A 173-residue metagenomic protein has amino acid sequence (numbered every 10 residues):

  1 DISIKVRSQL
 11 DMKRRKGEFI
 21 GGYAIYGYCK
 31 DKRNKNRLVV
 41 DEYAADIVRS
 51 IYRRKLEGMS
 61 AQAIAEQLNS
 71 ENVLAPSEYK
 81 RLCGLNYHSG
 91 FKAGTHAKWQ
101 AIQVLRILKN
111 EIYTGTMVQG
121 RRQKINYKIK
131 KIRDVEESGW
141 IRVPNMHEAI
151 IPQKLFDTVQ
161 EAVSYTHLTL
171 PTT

Functional and structural regions predicted by a protein language model:
D1-L168: Conserved catalytic breakage-reunion loop centered on the nucleophilic residue
T169-T173: A short, hydrophobic C-terminal helix/tail in secreted or cell-surface proteins
